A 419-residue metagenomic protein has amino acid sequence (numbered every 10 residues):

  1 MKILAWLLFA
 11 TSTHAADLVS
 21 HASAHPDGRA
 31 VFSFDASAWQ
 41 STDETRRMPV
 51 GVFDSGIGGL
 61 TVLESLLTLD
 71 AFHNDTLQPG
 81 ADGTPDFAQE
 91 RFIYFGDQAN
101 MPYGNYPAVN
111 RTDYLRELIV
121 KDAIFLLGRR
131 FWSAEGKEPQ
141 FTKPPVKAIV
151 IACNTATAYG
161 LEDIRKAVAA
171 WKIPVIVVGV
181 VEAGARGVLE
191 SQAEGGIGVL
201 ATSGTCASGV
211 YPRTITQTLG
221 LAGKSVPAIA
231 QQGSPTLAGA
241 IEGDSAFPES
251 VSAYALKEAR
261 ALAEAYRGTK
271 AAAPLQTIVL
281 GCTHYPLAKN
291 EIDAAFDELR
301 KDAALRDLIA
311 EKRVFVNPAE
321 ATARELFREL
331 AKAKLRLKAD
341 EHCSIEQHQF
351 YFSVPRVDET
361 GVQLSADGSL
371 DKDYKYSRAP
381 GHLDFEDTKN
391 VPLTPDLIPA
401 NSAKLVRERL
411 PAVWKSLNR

Functional and structural regions predicted by a protein language model:
M1-W6: Sec-dependent signal peptide recognition, specifically the positively charged N-region followed immediately by
A10-S12: N-terminal signal peptide c-region/cleavage motif recognized by signal peptidases
A16-R419: Non-catalytic structural scaffold of enzyme domains
